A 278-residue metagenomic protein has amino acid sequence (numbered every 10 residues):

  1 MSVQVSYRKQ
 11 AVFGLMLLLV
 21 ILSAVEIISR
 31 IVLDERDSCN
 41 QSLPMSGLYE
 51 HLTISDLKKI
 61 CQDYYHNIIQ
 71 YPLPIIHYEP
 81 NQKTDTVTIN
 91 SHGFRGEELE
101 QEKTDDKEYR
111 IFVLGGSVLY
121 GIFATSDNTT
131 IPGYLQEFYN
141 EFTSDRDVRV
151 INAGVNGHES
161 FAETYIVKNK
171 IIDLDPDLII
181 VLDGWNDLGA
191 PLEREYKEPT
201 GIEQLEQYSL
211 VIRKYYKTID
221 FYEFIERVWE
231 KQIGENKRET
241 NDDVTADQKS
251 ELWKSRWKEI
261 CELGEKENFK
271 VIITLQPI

Functional and structural regions predicted by a protein language model:
M1-Y7: N-terminal Lys/Arg-rich, disordered targeting/topogenic segments
F13-I27: Hydrophobic membrane-insertion alpha-helices, especially the h-region of bacterial N-terminal signal peptides
D37-F138, F142-T143: Membrane/wall-proximal cationic-aromatic binding patches
R110-V113, F138, R146-L174, I179-R227: Internal alpha/beta domain cores that form substrate/cofactor-binding pockets in large enzymes and binding proteins
V118-S126, N152-A153, G157, D243-S250 (+1 more regions): Second-shell loop/turn segments in exported
P132, Q136, T164-K168, S250 (+2 more regions): Extracytoplasmic/secreted envelope proteins and their assembly/folding machinery, especially bacterial periplasmic
N186-I278: Serine-dependent acyl-ester chemistry module
